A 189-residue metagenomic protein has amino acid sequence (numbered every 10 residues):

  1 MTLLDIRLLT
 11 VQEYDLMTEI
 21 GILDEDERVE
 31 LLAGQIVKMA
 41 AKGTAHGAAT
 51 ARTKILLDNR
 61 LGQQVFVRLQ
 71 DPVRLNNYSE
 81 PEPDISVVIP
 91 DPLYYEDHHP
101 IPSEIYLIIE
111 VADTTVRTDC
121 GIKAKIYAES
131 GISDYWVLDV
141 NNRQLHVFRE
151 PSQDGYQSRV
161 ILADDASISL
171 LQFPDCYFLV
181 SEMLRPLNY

Functional and structural regions predicted by a protein language model:
M1-Y189: Gly/Pro/Ser/Thr-rich low-complexity, intrinsically disordered segments predominantly at protein N-termini
